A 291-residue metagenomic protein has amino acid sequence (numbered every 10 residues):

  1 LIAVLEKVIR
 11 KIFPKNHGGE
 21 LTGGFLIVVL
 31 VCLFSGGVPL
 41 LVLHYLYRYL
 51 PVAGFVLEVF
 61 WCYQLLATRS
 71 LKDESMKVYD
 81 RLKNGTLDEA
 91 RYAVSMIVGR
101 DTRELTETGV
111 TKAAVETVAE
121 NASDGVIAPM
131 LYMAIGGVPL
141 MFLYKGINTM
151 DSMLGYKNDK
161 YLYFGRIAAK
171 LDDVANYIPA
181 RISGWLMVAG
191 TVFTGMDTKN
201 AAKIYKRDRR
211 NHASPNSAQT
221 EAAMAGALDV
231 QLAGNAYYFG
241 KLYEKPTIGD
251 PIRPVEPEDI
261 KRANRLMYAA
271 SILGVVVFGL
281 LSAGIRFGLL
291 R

Functional and structural regions predicted by a protein language model:
L1-F142, G155-R291: Hydrophobic alpha-helical transmembrane segments
G146, M150, L154: Active-site His/Glu-centered metal-binding helix of metallohydrolases
